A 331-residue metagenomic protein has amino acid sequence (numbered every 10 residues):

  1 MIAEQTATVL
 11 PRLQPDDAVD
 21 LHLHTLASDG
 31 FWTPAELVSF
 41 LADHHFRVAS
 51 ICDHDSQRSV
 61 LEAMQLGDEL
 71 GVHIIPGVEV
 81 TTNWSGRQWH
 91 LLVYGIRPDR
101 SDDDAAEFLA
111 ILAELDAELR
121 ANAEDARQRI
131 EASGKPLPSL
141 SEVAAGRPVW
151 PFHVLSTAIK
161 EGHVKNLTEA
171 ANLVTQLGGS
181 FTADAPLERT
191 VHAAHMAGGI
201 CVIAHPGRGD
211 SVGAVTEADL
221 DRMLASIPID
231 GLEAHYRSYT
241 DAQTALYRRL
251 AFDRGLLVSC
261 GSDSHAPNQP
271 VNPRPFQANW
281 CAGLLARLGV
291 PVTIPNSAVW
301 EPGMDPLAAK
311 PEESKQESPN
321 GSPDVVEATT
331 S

Functional and structural regions predicted by a protein language model:
M1-S39, H44-F46, R58-P76, V80-R100 (+3 more regions): Charged catalytic cores and adjacent phosphate/nucleic-acid-binding surfaces used for phosphate/nucleic-acid chemistry
R97-S133: Polyanionic/metal-chelating signatures
I111, L140, A171-G178, A204-H205: Short, flexible active-site loops
R120-T168: Extended, charge-rich helix/loop segments that form flexible, surface "patches" used to engage negatively charged
A144-P148, Q176-A185: Active-site glycine- and acidic-residue-rich loops that bind and position anionic ligands or nucleotide-like cofactors
A158-H163, L173-G179: Terminal or standalone catalytic/regulatory effector modules within metabolic enzymes and repeat proteins
F181-H195: Short, acidic loop-to-helix structural element flanking the phosphoryl-transfer center in phosphate-processing enzymes
